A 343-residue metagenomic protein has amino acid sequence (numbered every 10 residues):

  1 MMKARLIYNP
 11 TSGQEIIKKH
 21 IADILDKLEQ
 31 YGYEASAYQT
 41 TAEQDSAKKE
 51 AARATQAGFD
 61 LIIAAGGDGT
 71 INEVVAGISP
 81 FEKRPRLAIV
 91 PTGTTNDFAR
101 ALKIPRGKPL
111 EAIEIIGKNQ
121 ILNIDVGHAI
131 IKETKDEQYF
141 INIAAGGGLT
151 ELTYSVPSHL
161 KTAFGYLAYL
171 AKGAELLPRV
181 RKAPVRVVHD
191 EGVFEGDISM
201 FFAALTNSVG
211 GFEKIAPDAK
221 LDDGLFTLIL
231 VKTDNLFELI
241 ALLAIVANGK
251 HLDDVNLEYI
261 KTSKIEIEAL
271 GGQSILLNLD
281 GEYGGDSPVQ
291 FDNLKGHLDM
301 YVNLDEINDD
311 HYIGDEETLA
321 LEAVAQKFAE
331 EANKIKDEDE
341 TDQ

Functional and structural regions predicted by a protein language model:
M1-A65, N72, I307, D315-T318 (+3 more regions): ATP/NTP phosphate-donor binding region
Y31, Y38, P80-S199, A203: Catalytic core of DAGKc-family lipid kinases
G69-P85: Short Gly/Thr/Asp-enriched flexible loops that form oxyanion-binding sites at enzyme active sites
A145, L149, F202-I215, Y283: Glycine-rich phosphate/pyrophosphate-binding beta-alpha loops
L160-L167, P217-E238: Gly/Ser/Thr-rich active-site loops/lids in small-molecule metabolic enzymes that frequently grip phosphoryl groups
R181-A183, D197-S199, D222-T227, K261-S263: A generic structural signal for short beta-strands and their flanking turns/coil linkers
H189, K220, L230-Q343: ATP/nucleoside-binding phosphotransfer catalytic cores, i.e., glycine-rich phosphate-binding loops
